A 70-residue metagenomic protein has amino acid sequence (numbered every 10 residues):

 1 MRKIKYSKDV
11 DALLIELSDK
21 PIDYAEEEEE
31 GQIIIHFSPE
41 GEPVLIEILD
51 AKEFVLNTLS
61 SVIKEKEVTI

Functional and structural regions predicted by a protein language model:
M1-I70: Small, basic N-terminal interaction modules of short regulatory proteins
